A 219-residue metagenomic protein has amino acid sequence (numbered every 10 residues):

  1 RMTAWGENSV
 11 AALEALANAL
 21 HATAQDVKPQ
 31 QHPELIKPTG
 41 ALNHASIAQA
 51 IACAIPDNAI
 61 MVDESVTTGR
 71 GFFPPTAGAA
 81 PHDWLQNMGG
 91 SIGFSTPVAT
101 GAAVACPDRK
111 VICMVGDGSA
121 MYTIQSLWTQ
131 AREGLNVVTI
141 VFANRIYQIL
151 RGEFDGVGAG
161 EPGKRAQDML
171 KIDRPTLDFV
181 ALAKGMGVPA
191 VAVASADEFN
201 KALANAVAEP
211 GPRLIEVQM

Functional and structural regions predicted by a protein language model:
R1, A12, N43, I47: Conserved alpha-helical elements of sugar-nucleotide-dependent glycosyltransferases
M2-L16, G71-M219: Thiamine diphosphate
A22-A24: A charged, well-structured terminal subsegment
V27-A105: Active-site diphosphate/adenylate-binding microenvironment
